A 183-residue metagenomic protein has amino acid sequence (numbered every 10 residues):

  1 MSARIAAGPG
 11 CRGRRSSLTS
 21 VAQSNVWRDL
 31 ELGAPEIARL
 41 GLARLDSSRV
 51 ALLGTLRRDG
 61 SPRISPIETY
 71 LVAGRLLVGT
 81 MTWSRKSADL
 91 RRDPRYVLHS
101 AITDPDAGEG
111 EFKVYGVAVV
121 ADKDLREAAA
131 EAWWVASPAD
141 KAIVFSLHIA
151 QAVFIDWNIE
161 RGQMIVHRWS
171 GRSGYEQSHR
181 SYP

Functional and structural regions predicted by a protein language model:
R4-E36, D106-P183: Charged, gly/pro-rich active-site loop segments
I37-A38, W83: Amphipathic coiled-coil/heptad-repeat helices and related helical stalk/stem segments that mediate oligomerization
A43-S47: Short proline/glycine- and basic residue-enriched helix-capping loop/turn segments at helix->loop/beta transitions
S48-T82, L90, Y96-I102: Short beta-strand segments
T82-W83, A150: A generic "binding-loop/recognition-motif" signal
